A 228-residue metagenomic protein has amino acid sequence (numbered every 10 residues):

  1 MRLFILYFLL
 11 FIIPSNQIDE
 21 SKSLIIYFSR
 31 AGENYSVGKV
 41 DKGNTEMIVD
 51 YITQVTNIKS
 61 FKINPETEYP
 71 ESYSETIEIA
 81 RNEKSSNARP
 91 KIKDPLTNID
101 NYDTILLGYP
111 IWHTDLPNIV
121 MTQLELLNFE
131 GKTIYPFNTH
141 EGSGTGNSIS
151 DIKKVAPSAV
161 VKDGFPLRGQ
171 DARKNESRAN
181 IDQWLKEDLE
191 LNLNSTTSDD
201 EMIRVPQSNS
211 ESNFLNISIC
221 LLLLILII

Functional and structural regions predicted by a protein language model:
M1-Y7, N213-N216: Classical eukaryotic N-terminal signal peptides for Sec-dependent ER targeting/secretion, especially the positively
L10-S21, I225-I228: N-terminal signal peptide
Q17-T104, T114, M121, K186 (+1 more regions): N-terminal beta1-alpha1-beta2 submodule of the flavodoxin-like/Rossmannoid cofactor-binding fold
I18, I99, E125-G131, K154-P157: Short, conserved loop/helix-junction motifs that constitute active-site signature segments in enzyme catalytic cores
R30-E33, P65-Y69, I111-D115, H140-T145 (+1 more regions): Solvent-exposed loop/turn segments at secondary-structure junctions within structured extracellular/periplasmic domains
Y135-D171: Short, glycine-/small-residue-rich phosphate/pyrophosphate-handling segment
N194-C220: C-terminal GPI-anchoring signal of eukaryotic secretory precursors
